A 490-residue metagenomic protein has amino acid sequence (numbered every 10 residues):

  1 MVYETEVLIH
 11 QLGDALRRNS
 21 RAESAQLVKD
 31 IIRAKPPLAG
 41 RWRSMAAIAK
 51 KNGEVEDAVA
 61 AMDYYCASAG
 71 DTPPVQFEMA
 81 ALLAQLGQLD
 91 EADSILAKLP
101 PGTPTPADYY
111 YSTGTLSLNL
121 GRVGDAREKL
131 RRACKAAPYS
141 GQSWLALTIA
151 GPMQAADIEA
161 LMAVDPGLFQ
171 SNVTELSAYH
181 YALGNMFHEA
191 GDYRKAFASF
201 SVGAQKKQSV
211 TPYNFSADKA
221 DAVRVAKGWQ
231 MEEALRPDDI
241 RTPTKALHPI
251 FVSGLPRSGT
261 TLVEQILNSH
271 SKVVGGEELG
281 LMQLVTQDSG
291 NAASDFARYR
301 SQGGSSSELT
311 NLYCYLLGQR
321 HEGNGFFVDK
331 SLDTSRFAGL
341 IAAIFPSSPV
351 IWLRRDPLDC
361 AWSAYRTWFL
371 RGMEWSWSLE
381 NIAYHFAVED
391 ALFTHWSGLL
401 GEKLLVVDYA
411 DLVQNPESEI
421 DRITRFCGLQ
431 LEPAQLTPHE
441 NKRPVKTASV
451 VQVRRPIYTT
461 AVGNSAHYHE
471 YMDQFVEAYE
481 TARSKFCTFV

Functional and structural regions predicted by a protein language model:
Q11, M45, M79, T113 (+2 more regions): Structural register within alpha-helical repeat arrays
R127, Q142-T148, I158-Q170, H180-P249 (+4 more regions): PAPS-dependent sulfotransferases, especially Golgi type II membrane carbohydrate sulfotransferases
I240-F345, P349: Phosphate-binding active sites in nucleotide-utilizing proteins
I341-S363: Conserved phosphate-donor/acceptor-positioning beta-strand/loop module used by diverse small-molecule
